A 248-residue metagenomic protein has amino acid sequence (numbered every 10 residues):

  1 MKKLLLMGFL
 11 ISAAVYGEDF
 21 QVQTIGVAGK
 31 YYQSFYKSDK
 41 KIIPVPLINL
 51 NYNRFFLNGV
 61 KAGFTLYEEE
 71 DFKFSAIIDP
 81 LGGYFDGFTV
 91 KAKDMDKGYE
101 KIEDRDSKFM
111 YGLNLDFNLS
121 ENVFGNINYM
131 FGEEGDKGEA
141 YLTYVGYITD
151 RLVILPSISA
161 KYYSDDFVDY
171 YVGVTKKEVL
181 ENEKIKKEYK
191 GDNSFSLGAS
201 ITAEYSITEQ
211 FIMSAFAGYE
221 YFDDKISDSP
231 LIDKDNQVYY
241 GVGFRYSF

Functional and structural regions predicted by a protein language model:
K3-A13: Sec-dependent N-terminal signal peptides
E18-I25, I42-P44, N53-F55, E70-F74 (+7 more regions): Outer-envelope beta-barrel architecture signal
V22-A62: Start-of-domain marker
V27, P46-Y52, A62-L66, L113-F117 (+5 more regions): Residues on the lipid-exposed face of transmembrane beta-strands in outer-membrane beta-barrel proteins
F35-K40, N128-M130, D228-L231: Short, solvent-exposed loop/turn segments at secondary-structure boundaries
G59-T143, Y147-L155, S159, F167-G191 (+2 more regions): Outer-membrane pore/translocation modules
E181-S200, E204-E209: A conserved mid-domain beta-alpha-beta active-site/ligand-binding segment of alpha/beta enzyme cores
S206-F248: Predominantly the C-terminal beta-signal and adjacent terminal strand-loop region of outer-membrane beta-barrel
